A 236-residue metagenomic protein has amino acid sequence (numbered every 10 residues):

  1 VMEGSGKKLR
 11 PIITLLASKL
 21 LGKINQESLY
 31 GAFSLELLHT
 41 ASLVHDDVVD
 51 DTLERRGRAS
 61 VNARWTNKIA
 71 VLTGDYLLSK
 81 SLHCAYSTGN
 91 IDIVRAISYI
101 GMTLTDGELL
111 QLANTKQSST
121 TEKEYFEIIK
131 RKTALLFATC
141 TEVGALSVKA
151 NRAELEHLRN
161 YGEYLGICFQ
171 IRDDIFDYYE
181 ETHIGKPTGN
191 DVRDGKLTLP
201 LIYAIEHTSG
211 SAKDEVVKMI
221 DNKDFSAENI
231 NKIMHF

Functional and structural regions predicted by a protein language model:
V1-F236: All-alpha prenyltransferase/terpene-synthase fold signal
